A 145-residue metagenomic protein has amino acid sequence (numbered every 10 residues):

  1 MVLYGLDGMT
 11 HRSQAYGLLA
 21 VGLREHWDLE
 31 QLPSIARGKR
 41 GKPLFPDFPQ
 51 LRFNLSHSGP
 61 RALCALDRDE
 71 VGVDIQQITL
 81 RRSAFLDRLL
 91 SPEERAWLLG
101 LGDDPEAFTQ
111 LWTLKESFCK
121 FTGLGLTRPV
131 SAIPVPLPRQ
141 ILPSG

Functional and structural regions predicted by a protein language model:
M1-G145: Core catalytic alpha/beta fold that binds nucleotide/phospho-ligands
